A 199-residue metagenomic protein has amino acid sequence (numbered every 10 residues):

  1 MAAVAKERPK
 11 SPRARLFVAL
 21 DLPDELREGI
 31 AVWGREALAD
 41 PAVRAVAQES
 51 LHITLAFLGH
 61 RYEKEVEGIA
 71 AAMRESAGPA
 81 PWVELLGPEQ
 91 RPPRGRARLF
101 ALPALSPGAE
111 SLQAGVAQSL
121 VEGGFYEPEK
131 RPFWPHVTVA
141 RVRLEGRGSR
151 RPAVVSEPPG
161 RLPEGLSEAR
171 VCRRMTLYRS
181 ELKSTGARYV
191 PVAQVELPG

Functional and structural regions predicted by a protein language model:
A2-G199: Histidine-dependent nucleotide/RNA phosphoesterase domain, centered on the 2H-phosphoesterase fold with its duplicated
